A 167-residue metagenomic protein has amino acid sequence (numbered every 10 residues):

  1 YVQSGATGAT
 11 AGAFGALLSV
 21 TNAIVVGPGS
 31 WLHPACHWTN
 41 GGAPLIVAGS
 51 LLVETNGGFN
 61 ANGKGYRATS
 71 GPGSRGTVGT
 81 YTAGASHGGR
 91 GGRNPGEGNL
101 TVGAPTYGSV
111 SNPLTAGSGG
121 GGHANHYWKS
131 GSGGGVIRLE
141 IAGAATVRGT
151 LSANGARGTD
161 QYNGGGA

Functional and structural regions predicted by a protein language model:
V2-Q3, T7-T10, T21-A167: Glycine-centric low-complexity/flexibility signal
F14-G15: C-terminal trimerization/auto-chaperone modules of long, extracellular attachment fibers and adhesins
